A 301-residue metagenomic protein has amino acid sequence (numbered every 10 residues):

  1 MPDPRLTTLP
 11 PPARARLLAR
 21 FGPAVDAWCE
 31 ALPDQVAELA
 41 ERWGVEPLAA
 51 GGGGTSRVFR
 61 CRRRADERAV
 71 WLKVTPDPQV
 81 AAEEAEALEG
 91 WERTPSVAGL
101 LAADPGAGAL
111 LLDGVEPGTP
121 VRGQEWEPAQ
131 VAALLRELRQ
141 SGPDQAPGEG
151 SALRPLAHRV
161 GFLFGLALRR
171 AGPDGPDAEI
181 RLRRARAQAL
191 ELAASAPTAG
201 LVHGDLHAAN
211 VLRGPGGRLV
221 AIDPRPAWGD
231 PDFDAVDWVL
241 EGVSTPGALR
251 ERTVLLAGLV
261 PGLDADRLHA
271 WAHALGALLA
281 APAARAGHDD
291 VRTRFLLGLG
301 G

Functional and structural regions predicted by a protein language model:
P2-L48: Juxta-kinase regulatory segment immediately upstream of eukaryotic protein kinase catalytic domains
R20, E251, L279-G301: ATP/Mg2+ or Mg2+-diphosphate-binding catalytic cores that bind nucleotide phosphates or diphosphates via glycine-rich
A27-V36, P143-H203, G214-P215, A257: An alpha-helical support segment within catalytic cores of ATP-dependent transferases
E30-P33, T55-R57, D66-L111, V115-L138 (+1 more regions): A conserved alpha-helical element in kinase catalytic cores
L48-R64, L100, A187-F233: Active-site acidic catalytic loop and adjacent metal/ATP-binding pocket of ATP-dependent phosphoryl transfer enzymes
D77, T94, G106-E125, Q140-D144 (+2 more regions): A glycine-centered beta->alpha junction motif in the catalytic cores of kinase/phosphotransferase enzymes
R213-G258, A265: Active-site Asp-x-Gly
